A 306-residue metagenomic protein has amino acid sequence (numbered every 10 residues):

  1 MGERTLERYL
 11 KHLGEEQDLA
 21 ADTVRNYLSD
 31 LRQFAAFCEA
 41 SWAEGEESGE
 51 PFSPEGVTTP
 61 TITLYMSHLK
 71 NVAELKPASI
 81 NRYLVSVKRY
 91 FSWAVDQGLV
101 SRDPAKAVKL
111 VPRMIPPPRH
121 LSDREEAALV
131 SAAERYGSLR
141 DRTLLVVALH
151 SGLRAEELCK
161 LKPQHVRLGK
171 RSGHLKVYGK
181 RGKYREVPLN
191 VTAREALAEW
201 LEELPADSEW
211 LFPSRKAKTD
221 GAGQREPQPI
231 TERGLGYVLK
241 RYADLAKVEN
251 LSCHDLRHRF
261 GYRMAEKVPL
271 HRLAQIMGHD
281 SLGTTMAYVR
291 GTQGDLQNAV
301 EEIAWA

Functional and structural regions predicted by a protein language model:
M1-A306: Conserved catalytic core of the tyrosine transesterase superfamily
